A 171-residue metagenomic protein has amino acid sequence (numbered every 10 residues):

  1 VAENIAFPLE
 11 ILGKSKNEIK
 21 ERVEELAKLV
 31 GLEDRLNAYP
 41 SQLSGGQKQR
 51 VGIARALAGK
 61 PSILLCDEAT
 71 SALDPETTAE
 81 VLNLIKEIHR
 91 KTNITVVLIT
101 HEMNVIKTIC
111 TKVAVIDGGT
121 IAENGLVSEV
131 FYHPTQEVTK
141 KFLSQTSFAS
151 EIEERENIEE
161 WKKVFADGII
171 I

Functional and structural regions predicted by a protein language model:
A2-E10, K20, E24: Short helical segment in ABC ATPase nucleotide-binding domains corresponding to the A-loop/adjacent helical element
A38-S41, G59: Conserved signature/switch motifs of ABC ATPase nucleotide-binding domains
L64-D67: Catalytic Walker B motif of ABC-type/P-loop ATPase nucleotide-binding domains
P75-T77: Helix N-cap at the start of a conserved alpha-helix in ABC-type nucleotide-binding domains
I106-T108: A short, surface-exposed alpha-helical micro-motif characterized by mixed small hydrophobic and charged/polar residues
N124-G125, H133: ABC ATPase "signature
